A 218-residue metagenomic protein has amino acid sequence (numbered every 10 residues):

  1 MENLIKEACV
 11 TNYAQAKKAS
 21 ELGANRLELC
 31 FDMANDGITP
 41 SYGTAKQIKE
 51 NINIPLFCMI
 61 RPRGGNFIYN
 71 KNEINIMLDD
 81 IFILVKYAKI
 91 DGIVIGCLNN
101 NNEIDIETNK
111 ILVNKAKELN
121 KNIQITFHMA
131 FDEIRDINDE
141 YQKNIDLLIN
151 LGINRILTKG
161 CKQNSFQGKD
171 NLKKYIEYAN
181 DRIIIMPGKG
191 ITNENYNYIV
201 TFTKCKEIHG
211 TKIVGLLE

Functional and structural regions predicted by a protein language model:
E2-K6, I52-G65, A116-D132, Y178-G188: Short beta-strand/loop segments at the ligand-binding rim of alpha/beta enzyme cores
I5-K18, L22-I38: N-terminal beta1-alpha1 ligand-phosphate binding loop
T11, G92, A116, N120-A130 (+2 more regions): Short flexible/disordered coil segments
T11, R61, I213: Cofactor-binding loop segments of dinucleotide-utilizing enzymes, especially the Rossmann-like FAD- and NAD(P)+-binding
T11-L22, C58, N66-Y87, T108 (+3 more regions): Catalytic cores of alpha/beta
A14, M33-F57, N72-I76, N99-N120 (+4 more regions): Active-site-adjacent beta->alpha loops and helix N-cap segments on the catalytic face of soluble alpha/beta enzymes
N25-I38, I83, Y87-N101, L151-F166 (+2 more regions): Glycine-rich phosphate-binding active-site loops on the catalytic face of alpha/beta enzymes
C30-D32, R63-F67: Glycine-/proline-rich flexible loop or hinge segments
